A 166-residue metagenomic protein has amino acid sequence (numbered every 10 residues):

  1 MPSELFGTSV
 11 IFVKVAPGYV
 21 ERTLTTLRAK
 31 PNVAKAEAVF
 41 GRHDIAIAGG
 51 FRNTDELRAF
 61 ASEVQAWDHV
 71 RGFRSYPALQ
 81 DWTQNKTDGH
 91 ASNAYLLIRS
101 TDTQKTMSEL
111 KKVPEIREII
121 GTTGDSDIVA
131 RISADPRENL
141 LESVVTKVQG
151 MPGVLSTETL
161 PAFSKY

Functional and structural regions predicted by a protein language model:
M1-Y166: A compositional/biophysical signature of low hydrophobicity enriched in polar/charged and small residues
